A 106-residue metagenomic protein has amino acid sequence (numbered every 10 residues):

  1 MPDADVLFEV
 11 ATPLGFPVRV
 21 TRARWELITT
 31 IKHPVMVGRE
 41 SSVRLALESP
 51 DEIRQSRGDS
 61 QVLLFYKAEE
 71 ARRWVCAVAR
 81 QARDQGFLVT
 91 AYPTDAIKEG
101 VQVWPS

Functional and structural regions predicted by a protein language model:
M1-S106: Ribonuclease/tRNase effector modules and their secretory precursors
